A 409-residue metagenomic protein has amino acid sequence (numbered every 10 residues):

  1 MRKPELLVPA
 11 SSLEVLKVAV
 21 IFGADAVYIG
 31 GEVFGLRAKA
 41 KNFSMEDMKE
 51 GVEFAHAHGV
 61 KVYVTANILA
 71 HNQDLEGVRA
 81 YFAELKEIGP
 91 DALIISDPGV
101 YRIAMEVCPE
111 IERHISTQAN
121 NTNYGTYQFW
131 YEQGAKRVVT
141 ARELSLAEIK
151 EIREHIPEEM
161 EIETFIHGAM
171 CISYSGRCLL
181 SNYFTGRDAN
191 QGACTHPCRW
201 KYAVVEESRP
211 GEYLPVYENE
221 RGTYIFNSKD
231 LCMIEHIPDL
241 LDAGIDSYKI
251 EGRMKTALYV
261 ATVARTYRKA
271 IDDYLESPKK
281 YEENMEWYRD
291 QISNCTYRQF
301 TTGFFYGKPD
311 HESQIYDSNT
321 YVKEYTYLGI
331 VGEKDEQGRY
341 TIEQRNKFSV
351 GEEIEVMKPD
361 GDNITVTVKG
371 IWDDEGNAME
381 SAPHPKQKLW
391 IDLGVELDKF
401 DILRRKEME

Functional and structural regions predicted by a protein language model:
M1-A10, V15-I21, A26-V33, G51-V52 (+6 more regions): Surface-exposed amphipathic alpha-helical tracts and adjacent flexible/coil segments at the periphery of soluble enzymes
R37-H56: Glycine-rich, positively charged N-terminal anion/phosphate-binding segment
V64-T65, I95, I115-T117: Short beta-strand elements of ligand-binding domains
E76, R113-T122: Gly/Gly-Pro- and Ser/Thr-rich, intrinsically disordered tail segments characteristic of DNA damage-repair and tolerance
G99-V100: Alpha-helix capping/helix-boundary segments
C108: Conserved phosphotransfer cores of two-component systems
